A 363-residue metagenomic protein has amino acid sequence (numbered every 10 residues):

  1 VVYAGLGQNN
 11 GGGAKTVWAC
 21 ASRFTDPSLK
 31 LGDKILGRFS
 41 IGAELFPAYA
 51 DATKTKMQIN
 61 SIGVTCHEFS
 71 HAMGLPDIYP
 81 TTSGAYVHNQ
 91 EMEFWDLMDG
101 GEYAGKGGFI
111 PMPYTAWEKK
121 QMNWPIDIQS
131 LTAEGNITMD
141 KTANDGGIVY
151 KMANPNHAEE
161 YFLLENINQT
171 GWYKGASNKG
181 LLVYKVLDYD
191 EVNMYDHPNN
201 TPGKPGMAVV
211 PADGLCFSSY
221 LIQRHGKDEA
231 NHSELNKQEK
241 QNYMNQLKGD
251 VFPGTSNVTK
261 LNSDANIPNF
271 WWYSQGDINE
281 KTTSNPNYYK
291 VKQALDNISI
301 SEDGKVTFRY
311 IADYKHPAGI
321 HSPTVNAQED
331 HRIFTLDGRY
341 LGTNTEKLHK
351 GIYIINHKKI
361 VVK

Functional and structural regions predicted by a protein language model:
A4-N178, L187-Y189: Extracellular hydrolytic enzyme modules, especially secreted metalloproteases of the metzincin/thermolysin-like class
H71, Q293, G351: Exposed beta-strand face motif in extracellular beta-rich ectodomains
A133-A143, N166, I298, G319-N326 (+1 more regions): Short linear motifs in intrinsically disordered
A143-H316: Extracellular low-complexity, Gly/Ser/Thr-rich intrinsically disordered linkers and protease-sensitive activation/hinge
P317-K363: C-terminal outer-membrane/trafficking sorting elements
